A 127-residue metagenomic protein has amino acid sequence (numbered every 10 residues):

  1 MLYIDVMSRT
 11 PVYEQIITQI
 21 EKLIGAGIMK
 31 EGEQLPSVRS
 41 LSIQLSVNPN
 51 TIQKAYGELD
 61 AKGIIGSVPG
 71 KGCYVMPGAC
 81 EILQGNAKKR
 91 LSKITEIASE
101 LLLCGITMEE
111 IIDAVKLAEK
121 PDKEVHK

Functional and structural regions predicted by a protein language model:
M1-Q34, S40, K88-K127: Extreme N-terminal segment that seeds HTH/winged-HTH DNA-binding domains in transcriptional regulators
Y13, S37, K71-K88: Short, cationic-aromatic polyanion-contact patches
I28-E33, A61-G70, M76-P77: Beta-hairpin "wing" of winged helix-turn-helix
Q34-L45, L59: A short alpha-helical element within helix-turn-helix/winged-helix DNA-binding domains across DNA-binding proteins
Q44, E58-I64, C104, P121: Residue cluster at the C-terminal edge of the helix-turn-helix DNA-binding motif
L59, I82, A118: The DNA-recognition helices of helix-turn-helix-type DNA-binding domains
